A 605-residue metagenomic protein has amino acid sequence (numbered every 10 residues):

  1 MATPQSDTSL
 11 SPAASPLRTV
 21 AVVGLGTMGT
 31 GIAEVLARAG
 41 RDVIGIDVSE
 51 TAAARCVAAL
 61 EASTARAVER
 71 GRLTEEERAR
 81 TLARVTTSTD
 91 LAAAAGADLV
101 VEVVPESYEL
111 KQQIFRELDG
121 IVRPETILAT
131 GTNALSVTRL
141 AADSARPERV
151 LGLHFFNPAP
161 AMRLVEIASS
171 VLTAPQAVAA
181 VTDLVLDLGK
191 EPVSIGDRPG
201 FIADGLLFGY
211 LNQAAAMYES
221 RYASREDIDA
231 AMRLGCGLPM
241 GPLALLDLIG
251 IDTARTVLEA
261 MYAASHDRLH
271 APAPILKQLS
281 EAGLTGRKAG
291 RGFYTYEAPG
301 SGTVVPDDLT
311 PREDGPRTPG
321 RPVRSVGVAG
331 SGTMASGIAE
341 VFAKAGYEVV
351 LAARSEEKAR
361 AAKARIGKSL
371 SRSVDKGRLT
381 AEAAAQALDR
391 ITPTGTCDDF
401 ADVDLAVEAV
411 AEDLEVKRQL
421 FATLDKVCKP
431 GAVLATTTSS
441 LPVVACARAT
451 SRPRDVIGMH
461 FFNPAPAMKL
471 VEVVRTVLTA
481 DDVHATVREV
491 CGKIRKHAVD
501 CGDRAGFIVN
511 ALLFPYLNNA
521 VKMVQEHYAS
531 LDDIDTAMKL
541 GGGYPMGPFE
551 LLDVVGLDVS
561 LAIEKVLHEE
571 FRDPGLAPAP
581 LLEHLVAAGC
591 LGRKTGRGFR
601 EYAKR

Functional and structural regions predicted by a protein language model:
A2-P16, L25, A39, L186-D197 (+7 more regions): NAD(P)-dependent Rossmann-like dehydrogenase/reductase catalytic/cofactor-binding core
V23, I46, T81, S88 (+14 more regions): Structural motif
R41-L73, Y347-L379: NAD(P)-binding Rossmann-fold cofactor-contacting core
I44, E76, V122, L186-V193 (+4 more regions): Structural/interface elements that position substrates and couple domains in central-metabolism enzymes
A67-I127, E357-K358, R372-V433, L441: Rossmann-like NAD(P)-binding element
I127-D197, F201-G205, V433-G502, N510: Rossmann-fold dinucleotide-binding core
